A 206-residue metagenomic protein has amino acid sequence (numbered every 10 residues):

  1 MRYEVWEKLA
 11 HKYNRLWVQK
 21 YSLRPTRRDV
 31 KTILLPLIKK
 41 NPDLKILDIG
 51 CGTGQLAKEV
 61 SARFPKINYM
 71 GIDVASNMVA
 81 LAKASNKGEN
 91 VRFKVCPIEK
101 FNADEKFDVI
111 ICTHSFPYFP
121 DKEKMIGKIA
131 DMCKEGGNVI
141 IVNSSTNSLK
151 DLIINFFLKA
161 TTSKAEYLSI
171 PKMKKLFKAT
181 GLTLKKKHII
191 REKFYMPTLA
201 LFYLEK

Functional and structural regions predicted by a protein language model:
M1-K39, Q55, E59: Conserved class I S-adenosyl-L-methionine
L47, T53-K100: Class I SAM-dependent methyltransferase SAM/SAH-binding core
I111: A conserved beta-strand element that flanks and buttresses the S-adenosyl-L-methionine
H114-S115: Short catalytic micro-motifs in class I SAM-dependent methyltransferases
E123-E135: A short glycine-rich, Lys/Arg-flanked "PGG" loop and its adjoining helix->strand segment in the class I
I140-S163: Conserved class I S-adenosyl-L-methionine
A165-G181: Short alpha-helix
I189-K206: Core SAM-dependent methyltransferase catalytic element
